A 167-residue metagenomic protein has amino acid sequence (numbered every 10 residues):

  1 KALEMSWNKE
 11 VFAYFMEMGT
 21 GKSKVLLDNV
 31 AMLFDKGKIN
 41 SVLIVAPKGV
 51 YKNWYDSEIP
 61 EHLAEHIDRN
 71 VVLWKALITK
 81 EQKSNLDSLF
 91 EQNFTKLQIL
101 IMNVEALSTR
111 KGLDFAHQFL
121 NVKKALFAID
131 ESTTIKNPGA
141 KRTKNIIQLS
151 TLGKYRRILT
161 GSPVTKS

Functional and structural regions predicted by a protein language model:
K1-V11, T20-R142, Q148-L152: SF2 helicase/translocase NTPase motor core, specifically the RecA-like lobe 1 inter-motif segment between Walker
A13-F15: Short loop-beta-helix segment that forms the pyridoxal 5′-phosphate
E17-G19, G153-S167: Conserved helicase ATPase motor motifs in RecA-like P-loop NTPase domains
